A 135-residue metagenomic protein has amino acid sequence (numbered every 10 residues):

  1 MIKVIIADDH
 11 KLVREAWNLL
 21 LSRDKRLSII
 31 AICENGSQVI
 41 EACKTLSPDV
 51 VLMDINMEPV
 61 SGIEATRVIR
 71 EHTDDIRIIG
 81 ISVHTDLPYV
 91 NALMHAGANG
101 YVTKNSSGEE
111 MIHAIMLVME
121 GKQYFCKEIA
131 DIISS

Functional and structural regions predicted by a protein language model:
D8, D54, S82: Active-site residues of response regulator receiver
V13, M53, E58: The feature encodes the CheY-like receiver
R26-E34, A42: Short hydrophobic/Thr-rich beta-strand motif most characteristic of the beta2 strand and flanking loop of CheY-like
N35-Q38, V60-E64: Acidic catalytic/metal-coordinating carboxylates
E41, I63-D74: Short amphipathic alpha-helix used as the core "switch/output" element in two-component signaling
L46-L52: Active-site beta3 strand of CheY-like receiver
I76-T85: A short, hydrophobic beta-strand element within the central beta-sheet of small alpha/beta folds
P88-H95, G100-S135: Short, flexible helix-to-coil linker/hinge segments that flank and couple to helix-turn-helix
